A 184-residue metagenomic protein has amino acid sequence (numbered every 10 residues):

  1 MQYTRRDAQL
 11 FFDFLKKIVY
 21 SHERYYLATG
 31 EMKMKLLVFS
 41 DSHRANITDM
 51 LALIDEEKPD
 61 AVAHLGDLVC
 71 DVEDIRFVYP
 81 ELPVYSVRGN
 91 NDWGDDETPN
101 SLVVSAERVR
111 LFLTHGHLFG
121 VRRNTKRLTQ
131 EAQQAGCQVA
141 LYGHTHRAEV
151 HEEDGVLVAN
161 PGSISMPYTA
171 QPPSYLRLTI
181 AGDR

Functional and structural regions predicted by a protein language model:
D13-K33: Short, Lys/Arg-enriched N-terminal segments with co-localized hydrophobic residues within the first ~10-30 amino acids
K33-L36, T48-A52, E56, Q133-G136 (+1 more regions): Binuclear metal-dependent phosphoesterase catalytic core
K35-A106: Core catalytic region of metal-dependent phosphoesterases/phosphodiesterases, especially metallo-beta-lactamase-like
K35-D41, R110-H117, L157-G162: Active-site-proximal beta-strand elements of phosphoester/diester hydrolases
R44-T48, V69-E73, N91-D96, F119-R123 (+2 more regions): Active-site environment of divalent metal-dependent phosphoester hydrolases
Y85-Q130, Q134: Helix-adjacent hinge/juxtasegments
L102, E149-H151, S174-L178: Short beta-strand scaffold segments in enzyme catalytic cores
